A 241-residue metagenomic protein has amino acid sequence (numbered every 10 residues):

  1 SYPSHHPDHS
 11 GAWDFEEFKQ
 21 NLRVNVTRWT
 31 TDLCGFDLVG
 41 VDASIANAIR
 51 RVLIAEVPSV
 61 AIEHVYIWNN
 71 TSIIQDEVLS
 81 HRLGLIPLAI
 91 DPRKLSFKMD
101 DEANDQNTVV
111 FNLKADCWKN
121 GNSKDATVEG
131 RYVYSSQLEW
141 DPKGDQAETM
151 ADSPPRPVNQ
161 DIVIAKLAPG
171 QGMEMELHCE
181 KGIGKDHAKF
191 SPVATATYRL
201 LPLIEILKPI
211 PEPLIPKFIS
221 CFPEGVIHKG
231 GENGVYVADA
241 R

Functional and structural regions predicted by a protein language model:
S1-R241: Protein-protein interaction/assembly regions in multi-subunit complexes
